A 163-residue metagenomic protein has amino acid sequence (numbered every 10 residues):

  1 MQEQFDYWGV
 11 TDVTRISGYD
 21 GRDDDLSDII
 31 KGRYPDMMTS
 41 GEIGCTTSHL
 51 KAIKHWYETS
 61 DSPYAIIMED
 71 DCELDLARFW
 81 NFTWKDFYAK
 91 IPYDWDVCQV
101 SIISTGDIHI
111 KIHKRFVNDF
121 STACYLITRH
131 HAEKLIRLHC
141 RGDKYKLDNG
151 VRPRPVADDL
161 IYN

Functional and structural regions predicted by a protein language model:
M1-M68, C72-N163: An acidic/histidine-cluster motif and surrounding catalytic segment that typifies divalent-metal-assisted enzyme active
